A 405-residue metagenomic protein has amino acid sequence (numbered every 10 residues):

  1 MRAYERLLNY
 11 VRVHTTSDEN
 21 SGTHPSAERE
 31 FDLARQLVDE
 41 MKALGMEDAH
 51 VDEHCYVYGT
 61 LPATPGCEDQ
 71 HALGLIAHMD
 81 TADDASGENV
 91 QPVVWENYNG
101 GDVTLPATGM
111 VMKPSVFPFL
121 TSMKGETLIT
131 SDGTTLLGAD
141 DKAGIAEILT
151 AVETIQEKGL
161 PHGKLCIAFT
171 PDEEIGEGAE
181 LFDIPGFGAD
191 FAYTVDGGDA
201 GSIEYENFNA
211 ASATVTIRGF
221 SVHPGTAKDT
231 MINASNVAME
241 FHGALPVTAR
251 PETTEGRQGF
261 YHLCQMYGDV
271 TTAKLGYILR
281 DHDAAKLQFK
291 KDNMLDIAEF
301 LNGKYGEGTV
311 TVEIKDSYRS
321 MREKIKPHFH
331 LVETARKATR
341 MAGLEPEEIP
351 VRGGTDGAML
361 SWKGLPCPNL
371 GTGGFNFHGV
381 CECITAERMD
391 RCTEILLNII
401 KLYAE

Functional and structural regions predicted by a protein language model:
R2-E28, I129-T130, Y318, H378-G379: N-terminal capping segment at the start of a domain
E19, D48, P161-K164, V247-H262 (+3 more regions): Flexible, glycine/charged-enriched surface loops at secondary-structure junctions
G22-Q70, G74-I76, D80: A non-catalytic alpha/beta surface segment that caps or lines the substrate-entry region of metallo-dependent hydrolase
E28, T135-A146, K228-N236, C383-D390: Short, conserved micro-motifs enriched in small and acidic residues
C67-P161, F169, A189, R391: Active-site metal-coordination/substrate-binding segment of hydrolases, especially metallo-dependent peptidases
L120, E126-A139, D172-E299, G308-V310 (+1 more regions): Midchain, well-structured core segments that form catalytic/ion-binding scaffolds
I232-P251, A285-I297, E333-R340, P346 (+1 more regions): His/Asp/Glu-rich mid-to-C-terminal helical/loop segments that flank catalytic regions of hydrolases
N236-T253, F260-H262, T309, R319-C367 (+1 more regions): Active-site-adjacent substrate-binding region of metalloamidase/peptidase-like peptide-processing proteins
